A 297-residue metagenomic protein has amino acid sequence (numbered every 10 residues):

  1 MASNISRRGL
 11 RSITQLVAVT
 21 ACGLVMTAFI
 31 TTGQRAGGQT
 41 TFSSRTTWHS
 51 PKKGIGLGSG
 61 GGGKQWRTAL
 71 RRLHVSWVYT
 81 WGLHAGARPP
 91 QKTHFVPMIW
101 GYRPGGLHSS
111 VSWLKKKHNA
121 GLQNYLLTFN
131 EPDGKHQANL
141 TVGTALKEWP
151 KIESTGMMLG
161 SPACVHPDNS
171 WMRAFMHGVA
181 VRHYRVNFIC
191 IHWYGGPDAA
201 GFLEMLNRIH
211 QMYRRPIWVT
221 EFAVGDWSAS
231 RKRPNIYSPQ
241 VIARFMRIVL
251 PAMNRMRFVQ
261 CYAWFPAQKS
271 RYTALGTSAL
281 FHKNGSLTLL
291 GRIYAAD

Functional and structural regions predicted by a protein language model:
I5-A18: Bacterial N-terminal signal peptides that target proteins for export
A28-T41: Signal peptide processing junction and immediate N-terminal pro/mature segment of secreted/exported proteins
W48-K53, L73-W77, Q91-F95, A120-Y125 (+4 more regions): Loop/turn elements at helix/coil->beta-strand transitions in domains of secreted/extracellular proteins
H49-L126: N-terminal carbohydrate-binding/catalytic regions of secreted carbohydrate-active enzymes
G63-Q65, V78-A87, G105-K117, G143-K147 (+4 more regions): Alpha-helical scaffolding within the catalytic cores of extracellular/periplasmic polymer-degrading hydrolases
T80, P97-I99, N130, M172-K232 (+1 more regions): Aromatic- and acid-rich polysaccharide-binding/catalytic face of secreted or lumenal carbohydrate-active enzymes
P90-G101, Q211, I236-Y237, A252 (+1 more regions): Aromatic-rich peripheral "rim/lid" segments of glycoside hydrolase catalytic domains that contact and position glycan
L114-T144, G160-D168, Y184-W193, W218-F222 (+1 more regions): Active-site groove signature of glycoside hydrolases
